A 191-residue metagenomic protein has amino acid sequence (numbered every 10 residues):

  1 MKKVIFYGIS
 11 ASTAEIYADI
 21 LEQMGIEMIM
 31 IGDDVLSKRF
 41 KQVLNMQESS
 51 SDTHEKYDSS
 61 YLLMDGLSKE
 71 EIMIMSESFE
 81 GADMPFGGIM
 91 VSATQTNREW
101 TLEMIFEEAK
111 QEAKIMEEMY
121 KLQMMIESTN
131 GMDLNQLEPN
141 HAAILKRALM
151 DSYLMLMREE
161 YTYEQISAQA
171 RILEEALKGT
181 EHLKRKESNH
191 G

Functional and structural regions predicted by a protein language model:
M1-M46, M150-S152: N-terminal, charge-rich interaction modules
V43-G66: Short, structured active-site "lid" loops
E48-E55, E107-Y120: A polyampholytic, Gly/Pro-enriched intrinsically disordered region
M75-I115: Ser/Thr/Gly-rich flexible loops in soluble cytosolic domains mediating phosphotransfer, phosphorylation
F86-G88, E99, A109, Y161-R185: Repeat-associated, polar segments at repeat-unit boundaries in modular proteins
A113, N130-D133, L149, Y153-E160 (+2 more regions): A structural signal for well-ordered alpha-helices, especially hydrophobic packing surfaces of coiled-coils
E118-Y153: Amphipathic, heptad-repeat alpha-helical segments
G191: Flexible loop/N-cap segments at domain edges
